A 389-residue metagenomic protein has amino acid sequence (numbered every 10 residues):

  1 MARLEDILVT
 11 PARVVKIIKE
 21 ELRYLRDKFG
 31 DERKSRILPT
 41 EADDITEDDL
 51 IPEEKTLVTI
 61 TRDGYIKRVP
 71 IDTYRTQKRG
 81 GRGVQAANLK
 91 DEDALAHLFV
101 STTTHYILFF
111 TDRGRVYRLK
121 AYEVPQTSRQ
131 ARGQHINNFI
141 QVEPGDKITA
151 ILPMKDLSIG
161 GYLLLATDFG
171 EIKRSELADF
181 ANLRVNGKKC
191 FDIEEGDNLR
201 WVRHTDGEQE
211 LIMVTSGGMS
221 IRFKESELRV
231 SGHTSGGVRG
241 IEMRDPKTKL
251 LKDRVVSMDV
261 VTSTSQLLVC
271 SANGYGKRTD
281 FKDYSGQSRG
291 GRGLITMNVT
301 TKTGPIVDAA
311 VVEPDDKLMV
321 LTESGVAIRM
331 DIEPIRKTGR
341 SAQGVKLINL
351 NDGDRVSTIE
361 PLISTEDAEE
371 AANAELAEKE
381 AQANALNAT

Functional and structural regions predicted by a protein language model:
M1-T389: C-terminal interaction appendages of subunits in large macromolecular complexes
